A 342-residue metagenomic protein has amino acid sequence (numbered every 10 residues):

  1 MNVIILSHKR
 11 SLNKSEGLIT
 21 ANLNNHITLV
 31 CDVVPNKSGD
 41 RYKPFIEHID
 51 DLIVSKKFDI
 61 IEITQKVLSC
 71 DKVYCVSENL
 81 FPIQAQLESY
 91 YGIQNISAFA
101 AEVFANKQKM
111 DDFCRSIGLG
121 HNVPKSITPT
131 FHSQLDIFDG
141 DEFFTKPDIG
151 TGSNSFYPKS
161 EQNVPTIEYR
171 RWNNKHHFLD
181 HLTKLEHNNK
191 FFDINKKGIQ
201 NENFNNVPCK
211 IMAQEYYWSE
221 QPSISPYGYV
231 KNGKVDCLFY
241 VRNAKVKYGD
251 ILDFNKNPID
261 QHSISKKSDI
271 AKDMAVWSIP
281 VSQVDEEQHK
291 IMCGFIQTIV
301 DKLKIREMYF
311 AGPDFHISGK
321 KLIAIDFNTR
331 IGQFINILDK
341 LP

Functional and structural regions predicted by a protein language model:
M1-F99: ATP-binding N-terminal substructure of ATP-dependent carboxylate-amine bond-forming enzymes
S7-N13, F58, N79, P129-S133 (+2 more regions): Short beta->alpha connector loops
I49, I60-C70, L80-Y91, I96-F144 (+4 more regions): N-terminal beta-alpha lobe that positions the nucleotide/phosphoryl donor in ATP/NTP-coupled carboxylate activation
G120-P124, P158-E220, I251, T298-K302: Conserved ATP-binding module of the ATP-grasp superfamily
F143, D236, A311, I323-D326: Protein kinase-like catalytic core scaffold
S160-E161, V230-V235, I317-K321: Short acidic-glycine loop/turn motifs at beta-strand connectors
I211-Q214, R306-G319: A short glycine-rich, hydrophobically flanked beta-strand micro-motif that places a catalytic Asp/Glu for divalent metal
W218-K302, N328-P342: ATP-dependent carboxylate/phosphate-activation module, predominantly the ATP-grasp catalytic core and closely related
